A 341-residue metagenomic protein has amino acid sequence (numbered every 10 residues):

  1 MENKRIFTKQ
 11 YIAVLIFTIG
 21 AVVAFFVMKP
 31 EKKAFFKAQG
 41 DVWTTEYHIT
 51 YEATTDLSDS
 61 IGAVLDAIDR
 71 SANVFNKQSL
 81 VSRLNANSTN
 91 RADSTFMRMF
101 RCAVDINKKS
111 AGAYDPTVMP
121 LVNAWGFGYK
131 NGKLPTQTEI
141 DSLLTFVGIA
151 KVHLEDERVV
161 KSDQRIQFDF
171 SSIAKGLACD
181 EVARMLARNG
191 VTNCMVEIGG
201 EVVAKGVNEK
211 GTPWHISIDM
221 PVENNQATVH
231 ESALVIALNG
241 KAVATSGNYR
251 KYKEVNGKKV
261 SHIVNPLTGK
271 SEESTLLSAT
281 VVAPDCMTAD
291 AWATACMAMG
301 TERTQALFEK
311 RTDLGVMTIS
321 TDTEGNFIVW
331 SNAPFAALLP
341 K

Functional and structural regions predicted by a protein language model:
E2-K341: Mature catalytic core of soluble alpha/beta enzymes
